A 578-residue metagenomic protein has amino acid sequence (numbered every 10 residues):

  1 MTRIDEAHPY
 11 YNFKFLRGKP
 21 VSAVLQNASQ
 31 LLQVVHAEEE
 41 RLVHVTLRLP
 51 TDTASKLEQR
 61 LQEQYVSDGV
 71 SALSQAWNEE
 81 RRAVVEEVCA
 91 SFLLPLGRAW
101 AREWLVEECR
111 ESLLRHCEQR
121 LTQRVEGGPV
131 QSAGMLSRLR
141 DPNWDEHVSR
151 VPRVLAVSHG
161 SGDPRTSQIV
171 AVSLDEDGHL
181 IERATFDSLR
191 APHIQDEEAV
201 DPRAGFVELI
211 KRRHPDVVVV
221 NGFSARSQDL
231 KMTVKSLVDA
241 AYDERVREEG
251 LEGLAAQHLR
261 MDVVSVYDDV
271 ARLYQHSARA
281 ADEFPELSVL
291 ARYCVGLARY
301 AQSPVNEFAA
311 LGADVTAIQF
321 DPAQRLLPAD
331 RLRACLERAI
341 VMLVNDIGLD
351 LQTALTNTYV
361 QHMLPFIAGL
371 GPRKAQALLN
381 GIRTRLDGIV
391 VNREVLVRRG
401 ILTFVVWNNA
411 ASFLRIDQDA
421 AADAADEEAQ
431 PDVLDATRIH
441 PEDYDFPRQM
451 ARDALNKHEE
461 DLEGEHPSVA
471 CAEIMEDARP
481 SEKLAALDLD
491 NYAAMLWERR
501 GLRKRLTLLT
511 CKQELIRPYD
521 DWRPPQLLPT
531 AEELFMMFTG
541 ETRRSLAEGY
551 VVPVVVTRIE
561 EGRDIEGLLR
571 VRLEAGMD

Functional and structural regions predicted by a protein language model:
M1-D177, I181-H193, R203-E208, R212: Extended, highly charged clamp/arch subdomains and adjacent linkers that form or line substrate-binding channels
W144-S149, V154-R165, V170-S173, V207-I210 (+8 more regions): Replace "in large, NTP-powered and nucleic-acid-processing enzymes" with "in large, NTP-powered factors and other
H159, E176, T185-S188, G222-F223 (+2 more regions): Short, ordered loop/turn segments at secondary-structure junctions
R212-R226, V264: Short glycine-rich phosphate-binding loop at a beta-alpha junction
R213-H214, D239-D268: Extended charged low-complexity segments that act as oligomerization/scaffolding linkers
V266-L273, D314-A329, R398-F404, G464-K483 (+1 more regions): A glycine-rich phosphate-binding loop feature that marks nucleotide/adenosyl-phosphate handling sites
L273, S277-E394, F404-F446, M450: Long, highly charged, low-complexity intrinsically disordered interaction regions that mediate electrostatic DNA/RNA
A368, D419, D426-D578: Single-stranded RNA-binding regions, centering on S1/OB-family and related RNA-binding modules
